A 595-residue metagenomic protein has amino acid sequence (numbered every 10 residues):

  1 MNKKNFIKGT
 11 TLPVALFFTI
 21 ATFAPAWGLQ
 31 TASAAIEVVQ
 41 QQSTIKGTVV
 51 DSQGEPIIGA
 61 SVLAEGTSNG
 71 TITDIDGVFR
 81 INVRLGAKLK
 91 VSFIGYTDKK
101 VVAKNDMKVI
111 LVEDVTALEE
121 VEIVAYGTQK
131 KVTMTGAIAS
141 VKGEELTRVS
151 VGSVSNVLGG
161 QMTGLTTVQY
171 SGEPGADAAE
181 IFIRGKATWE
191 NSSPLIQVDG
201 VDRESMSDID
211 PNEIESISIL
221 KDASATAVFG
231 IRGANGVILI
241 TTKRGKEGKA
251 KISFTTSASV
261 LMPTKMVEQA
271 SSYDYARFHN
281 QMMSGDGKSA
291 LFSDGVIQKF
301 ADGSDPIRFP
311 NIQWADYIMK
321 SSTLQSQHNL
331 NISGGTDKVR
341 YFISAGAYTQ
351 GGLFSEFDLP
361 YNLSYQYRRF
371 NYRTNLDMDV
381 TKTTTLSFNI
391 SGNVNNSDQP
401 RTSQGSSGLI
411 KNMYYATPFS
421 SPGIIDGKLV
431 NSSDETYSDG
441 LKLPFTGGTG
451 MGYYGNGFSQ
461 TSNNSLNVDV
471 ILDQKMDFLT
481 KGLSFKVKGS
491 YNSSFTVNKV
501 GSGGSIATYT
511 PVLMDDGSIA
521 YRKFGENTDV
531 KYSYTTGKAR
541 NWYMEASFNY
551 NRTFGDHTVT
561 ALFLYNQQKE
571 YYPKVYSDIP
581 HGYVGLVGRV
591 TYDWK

Functional and structural regions predicted by a protein language model:
M1-Y372, L386-S387: Short, small/polar-rich motifs associated with maturation and membrane association, primarily at protein termini
G185, T242, F254, L330-T336 (+4 more regions): Residues on the lipid-exposed face of transmembrane beta-strands in outer-membrane beta-barrel proteins
I252-T256, I343, F388, V470 (+2 more regions): Membrane-embedded beta-strand positions of outer-membrane beta-barrel proteins
P263, I307-G346, Q350-L353, L363-T446 (+5 more regions): Flexible loop and strand-edge segments within Gram-negative outer membrane beta-barrel domains
Y273-P310, S407-G447, K499-V530, T560 (+1 more regions): Surface-exposed loop/turn segments flanking beta-strands in extracellular/periplasmic regions
Y348-R369, Q399-R401, T461-N467, M476-Y583 (+1 more regions): Small-side-chain secondary-structure face that scaffolds active or pore-lining regions
M451-Y454: Surface-exposed, low-complexity/disordered Ser/Thr/Gly/Pro/Asn-rich loops and linkers
